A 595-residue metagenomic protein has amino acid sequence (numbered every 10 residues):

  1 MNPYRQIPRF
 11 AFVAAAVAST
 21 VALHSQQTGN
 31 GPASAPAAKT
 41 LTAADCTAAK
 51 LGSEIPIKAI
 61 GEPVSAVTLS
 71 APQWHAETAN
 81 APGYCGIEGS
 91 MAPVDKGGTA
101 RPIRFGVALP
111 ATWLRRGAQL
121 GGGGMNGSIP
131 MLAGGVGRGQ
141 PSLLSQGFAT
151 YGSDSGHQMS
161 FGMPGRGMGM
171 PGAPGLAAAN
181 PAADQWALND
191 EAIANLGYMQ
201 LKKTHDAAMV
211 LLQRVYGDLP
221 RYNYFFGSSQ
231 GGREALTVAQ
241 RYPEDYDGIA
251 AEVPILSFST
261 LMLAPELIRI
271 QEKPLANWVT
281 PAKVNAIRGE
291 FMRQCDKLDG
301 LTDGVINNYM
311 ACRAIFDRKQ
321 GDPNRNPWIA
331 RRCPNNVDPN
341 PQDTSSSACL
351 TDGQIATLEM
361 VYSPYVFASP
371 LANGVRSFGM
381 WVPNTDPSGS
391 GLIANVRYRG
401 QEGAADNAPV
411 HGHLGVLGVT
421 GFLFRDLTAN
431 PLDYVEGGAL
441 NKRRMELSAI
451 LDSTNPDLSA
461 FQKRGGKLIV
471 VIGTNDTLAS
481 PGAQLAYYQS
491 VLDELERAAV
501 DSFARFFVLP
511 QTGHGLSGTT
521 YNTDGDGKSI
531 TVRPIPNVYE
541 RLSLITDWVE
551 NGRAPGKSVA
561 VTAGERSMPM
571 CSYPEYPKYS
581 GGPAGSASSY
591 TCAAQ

Functional and structural regions predicted by a protein language model:
N2-H24: Gram-negative bacterial Sec-dependent N-terminal signal peptides
Q26-R116, I129-R138, T302-I306, I315-R425 (+6 more regions): Catalytic-loop region of hydrolases
G124-G217, L263-A264, T428-I450, T512-T531: Cap/lid segment of the alpha/beta-hydrolase catalytic domain
D218-S229: Alpha/beta-hydrolase fold nucleophile elbow
G232-P243: Short glycine-enriched nucleophile-adjacent loop and the immediately C-terminal alpha-helix near the catalytic center
R241-E244, G248-N285, N308-M310, L392-I393 (+2 more regions): Hydrolase active-site cap/lid region
V470-I472: Short beta-strand/loop motif that positions the catalytic acidic residue of the alpha/beta-hydrolase fold
L478-G482: Conserved alpha/beta-hydrolase "acid-adjacent" motif
